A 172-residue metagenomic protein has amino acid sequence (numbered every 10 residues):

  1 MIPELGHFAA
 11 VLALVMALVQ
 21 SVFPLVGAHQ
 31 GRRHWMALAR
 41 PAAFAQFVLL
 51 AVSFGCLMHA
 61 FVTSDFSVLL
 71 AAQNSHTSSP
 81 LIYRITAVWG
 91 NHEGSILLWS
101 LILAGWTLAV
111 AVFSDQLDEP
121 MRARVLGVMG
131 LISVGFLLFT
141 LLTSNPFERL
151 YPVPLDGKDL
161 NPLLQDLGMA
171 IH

Functional and structural regions predicted by a protein language model:
M1-I171: Polytopic transmembrane helical bundles with strong interfacial aromatic enrichment
